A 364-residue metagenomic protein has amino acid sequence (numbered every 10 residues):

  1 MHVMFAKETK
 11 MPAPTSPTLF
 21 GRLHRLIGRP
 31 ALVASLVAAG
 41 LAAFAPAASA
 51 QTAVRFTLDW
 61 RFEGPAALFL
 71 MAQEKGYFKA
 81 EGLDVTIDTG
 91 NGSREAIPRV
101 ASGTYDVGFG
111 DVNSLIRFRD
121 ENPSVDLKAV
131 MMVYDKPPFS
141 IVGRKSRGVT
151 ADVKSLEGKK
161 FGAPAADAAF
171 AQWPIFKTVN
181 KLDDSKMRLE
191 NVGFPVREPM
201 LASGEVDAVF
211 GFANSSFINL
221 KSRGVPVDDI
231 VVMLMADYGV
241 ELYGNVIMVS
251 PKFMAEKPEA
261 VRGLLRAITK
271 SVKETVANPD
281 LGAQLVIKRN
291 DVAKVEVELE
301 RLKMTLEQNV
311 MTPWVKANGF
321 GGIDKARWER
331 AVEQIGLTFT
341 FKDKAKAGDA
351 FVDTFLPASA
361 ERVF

Functional and structural regions predicted by a protein language model:
M1-K10: Short, Lys/Arg-enriched N-terminal segments with co-localized hydrophobic residues within the first ~10-30 amino acids
T9-S35: Bacterial N-terminal signal peptides that target proteins for export
F44-A47: N-terminal signal peptide c-region/cleavage motif recognized by signal peptidases
A50-S203, D207-N214, M233-M235, V240-E241: Short, glycine-/small- and polar/acidic-enriched structural segments that line small-molecule recognition paths
V133-G143, P226-K257, L265, M304-V310 (+1 more regions): Periplasmic-binding protein-like
D184-R188, V227-V231, V292-M304, F341-A350: Short, surface-exposed acidic
A255-T340: Secondary-structure end/capping motifs
A326-F364: Conserved C-terminal helix/tail region of periplasmic/extracytoplasmic solute-binding proteins
